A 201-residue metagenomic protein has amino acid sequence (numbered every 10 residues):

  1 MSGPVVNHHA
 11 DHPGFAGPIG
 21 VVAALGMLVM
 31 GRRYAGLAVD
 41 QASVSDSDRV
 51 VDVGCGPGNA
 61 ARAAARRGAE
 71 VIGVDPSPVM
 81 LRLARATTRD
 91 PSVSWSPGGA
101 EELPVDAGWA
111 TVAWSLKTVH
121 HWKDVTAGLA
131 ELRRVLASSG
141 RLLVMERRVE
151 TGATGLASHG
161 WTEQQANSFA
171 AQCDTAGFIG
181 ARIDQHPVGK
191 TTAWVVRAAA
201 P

Functional and structural regions predicted by a protein language model:
G3-V29, V74, R141-R197: C-terminal alpha-helical "lid/dimerization" subdomain adjacent to the S-adenosyl-L-methionine
L28-D46: Conserved alpha-helix/loop element of class I SAM-dependent methyltransferases that forms part of the SAM/SAH-binding
R49, G140-R141: Short glycine-centered segments of the SAM/dcSAM-binding site in methyltransferase folds
R49-E102: Class I SAM-dependent methyltransferase SAM/SAH-binding core
W114: A conserved beta-strand element that flanks and buttresses the S-adenosyl-L-methionine
H120-H121: A short His-aromatic
T126-S138: A short glycine-rich, Lys/Arg-flanked "PGG" loop and its adjoining helix->strand segment in the class I
